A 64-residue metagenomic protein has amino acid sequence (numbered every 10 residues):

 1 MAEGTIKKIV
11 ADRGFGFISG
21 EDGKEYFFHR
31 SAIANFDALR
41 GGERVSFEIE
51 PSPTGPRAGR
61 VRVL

Functional and structural regions predicted by a protein language model:
M1-V10: Structural detector for short beta-strands of small beta-barrel domains
G4, G42, A58: Residue-level signature of catalytic and energy-coupling elements of molecular machines, predominantly ATP/GTP-dependent
K8, G20, R60-V63: A residue-level detector for short acidic-glycine micro-motifs
R13-I18: Short aromatic-glycine-enriched beta-strand elements
K24-D37: Beta-strand/loop nucleic-acid-binding surfaces
A34-S46: Short nucleic-acid-contacting surface segments enriched for D/E, G, S/T with interspersed K/R
E50-L64: OB-fold/S1-family single-stranded nucleic acid-binding modules
